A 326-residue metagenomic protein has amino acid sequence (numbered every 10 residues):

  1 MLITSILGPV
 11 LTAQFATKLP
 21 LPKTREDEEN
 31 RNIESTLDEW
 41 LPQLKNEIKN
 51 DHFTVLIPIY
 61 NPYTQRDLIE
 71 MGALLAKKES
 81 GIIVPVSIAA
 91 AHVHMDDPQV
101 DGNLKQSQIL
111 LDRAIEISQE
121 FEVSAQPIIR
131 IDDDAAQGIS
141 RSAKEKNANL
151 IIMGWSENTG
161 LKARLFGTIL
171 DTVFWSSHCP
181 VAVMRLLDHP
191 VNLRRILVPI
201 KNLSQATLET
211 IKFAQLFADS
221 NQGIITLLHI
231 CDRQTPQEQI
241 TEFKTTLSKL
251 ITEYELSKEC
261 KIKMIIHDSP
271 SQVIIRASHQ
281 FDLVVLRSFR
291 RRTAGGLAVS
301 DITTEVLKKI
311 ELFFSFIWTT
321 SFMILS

Functional and structural regions predicted by a protein language model:
M1-S5: Transmembrane helix-bundle signature of multi-pass membrane transporters/permeases
I6, L11-Q65, S87-H92, N149-Q239 (+4 more regions): Intrinsically disordered or low-complexity boundary/linker segments at protein termini and domain junctions
T54-V93, V100-D101, K105-R113: Non-catalytic interaction/regulatory modules that flank or connect domains
A76, R113-V123, L216-N221, S248-E259: Short helix-loop-beta junction
S87-I109, H229-K249: Acidic, proline/glycine-rich short linear motifs
A135-I139, I169, S269-I274, I302: Short acidic active-site motifs
K146, A277-Q280: Active-site charged/polar residues at nucleotide-handling catalytic sites that mediate phosphoryl, nucleotidyl
T245-K249, I266-S278, A294, V299: A short, acidic, amphipathic alpha-helical segment used as a generic capping/interface helix at domain edges
